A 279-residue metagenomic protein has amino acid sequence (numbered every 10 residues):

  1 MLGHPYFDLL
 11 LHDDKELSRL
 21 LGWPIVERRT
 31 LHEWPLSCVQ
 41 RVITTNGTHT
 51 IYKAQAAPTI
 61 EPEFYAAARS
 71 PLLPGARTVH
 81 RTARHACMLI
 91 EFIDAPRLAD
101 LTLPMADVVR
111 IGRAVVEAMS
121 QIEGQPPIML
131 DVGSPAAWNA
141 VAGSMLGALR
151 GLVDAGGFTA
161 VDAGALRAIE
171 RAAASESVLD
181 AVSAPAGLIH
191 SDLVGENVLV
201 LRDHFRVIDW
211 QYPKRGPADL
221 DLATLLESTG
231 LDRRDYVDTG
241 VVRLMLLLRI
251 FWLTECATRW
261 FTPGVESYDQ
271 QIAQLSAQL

Functional and structural regions predicted by a protein language model:
M1-R84, V182, G187, R202-F205 (+1 more regions): Conserved NTP-binding catalytic cores of kinases and kinase-like/nucleotidyltransferase enzymes across multiple kinase
R41-I43, L89-E91, L199: Short, well-ordered beta-strand micro-motif
T44, A54, E91-F92, D209-Y212: Residue-level recognition of conserved beta-strand positions in structured domain cores
T48-L89, P96-A118, L220, T229: A conserved alpha-helical element in kinase catalytic cores
L101-A165, A184-A186, K214: A cross-family kinase active-site recognition segment
R110, G147, G151, R215 (+1 more regions): Helix-rich C-terminal or lid/interface subdomains of diverse kinases
R167-S175: Short proline/glycine- and basic residue-enriched helix-capping loop/turn segments at helix->loop/beta transitions
A186-L188, V194-G195, V200-G240: Active-site Asp-x-Gly
